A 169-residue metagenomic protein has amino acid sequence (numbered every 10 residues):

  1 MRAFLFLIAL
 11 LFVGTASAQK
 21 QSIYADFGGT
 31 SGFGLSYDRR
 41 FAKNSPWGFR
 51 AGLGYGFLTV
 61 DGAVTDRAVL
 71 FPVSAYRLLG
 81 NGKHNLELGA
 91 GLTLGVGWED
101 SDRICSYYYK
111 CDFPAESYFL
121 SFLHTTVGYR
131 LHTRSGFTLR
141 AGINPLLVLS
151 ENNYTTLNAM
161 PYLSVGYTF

Functional and structural regions predicted by a protein language model:
A3-V13: Sec-dependent N-terminal signal peptides
G14-A18: Sec/Tat signal peptide C-region and signal peptidase I cleavage site
Q19-D26: Cleaved targeting-peptide boundary
G28-G32: Short beta->alpha connector loops
F33-A141, P145: Gram-negative (and chloroplast) outer-membrane scaffold detector with strong preference for beta-barrel transmembrane
L149-L157: A short acidic/glycine-rich loop-to-helix N-cap element
L157-F169: Outer-membrane beta-barrel "beta-signal"
